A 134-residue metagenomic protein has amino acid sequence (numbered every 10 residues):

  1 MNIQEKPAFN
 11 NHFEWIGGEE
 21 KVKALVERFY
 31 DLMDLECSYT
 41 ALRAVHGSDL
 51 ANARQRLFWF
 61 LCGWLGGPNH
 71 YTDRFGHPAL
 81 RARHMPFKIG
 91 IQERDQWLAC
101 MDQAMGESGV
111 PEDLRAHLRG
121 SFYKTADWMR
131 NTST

Functional and structural regions predicted by a protein language model:
M1-T134: Core of compact, soluble alpha-helical bundle domains
